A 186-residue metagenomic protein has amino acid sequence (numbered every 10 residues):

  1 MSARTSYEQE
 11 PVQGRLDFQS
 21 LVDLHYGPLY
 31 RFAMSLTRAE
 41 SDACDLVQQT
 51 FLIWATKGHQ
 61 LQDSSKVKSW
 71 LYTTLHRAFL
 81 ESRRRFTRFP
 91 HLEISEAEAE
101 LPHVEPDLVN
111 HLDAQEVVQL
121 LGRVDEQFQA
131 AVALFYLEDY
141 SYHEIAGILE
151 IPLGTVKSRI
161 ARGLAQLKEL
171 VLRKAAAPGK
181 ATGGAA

Functional and structural regions predicted by a protein language model:
M1-P28, S35, W54, H59 (+5 more regions): N-terminal module of bacterial RNA polymerase sigma factors
T5, F89-V118, S141, A181-A185: Internal acidic/polar
P11-V12, Q49-V67, R85-T87: Sigma70-family region 2
G27, K57-T73, L153: Short, aromatic/basic-enriched loop-to-helix "N-cap" motif that marks the start of an alpha-helix at regulatory
R31, D45-L52, S65-R77: Structural recognition of an alpha-helix C-terminal capping motif at a helix-to-coil junction
Q62, T73-I94, N110, R162: Arg/Lys-rich amphipathic alpha helix in sigma70-family domain 2
A131-F135: A short pre-motif secondary-structure segment
L149-A175: DNA-recognition helix of helix-turn-helix
